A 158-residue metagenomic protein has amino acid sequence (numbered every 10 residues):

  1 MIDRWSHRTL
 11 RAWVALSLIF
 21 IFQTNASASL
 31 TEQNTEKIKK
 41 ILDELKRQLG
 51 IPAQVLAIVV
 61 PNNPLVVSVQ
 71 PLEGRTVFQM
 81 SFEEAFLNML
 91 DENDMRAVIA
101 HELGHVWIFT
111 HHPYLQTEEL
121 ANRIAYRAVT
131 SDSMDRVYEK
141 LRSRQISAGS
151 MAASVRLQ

Functional and structural regions predicted by a protein language model:
I2-W13: Bacterial N-terminal signal peptides that target proteins for export
W13-Q23: Bacterial N-terminal signal peptides
L16, L157-Q158: Pan-zinc metallopeptidase signature
A28-Q33, A85-F86, I108-H112: Second-shell loop/turn segments in exported
S29-E73: Auxiliary, metal-adjacent structural segments of Zn-dependent hydrolase domains
Q33-L45, L49, Y114-L157: Short helix/loop segments within enzyme catalytic domains that coordinate or immediately flank catalytic cofactors
N62-D91, L103-V106: Active-site scaffold of zinc-dependent metalloenzymes
A97-T110, N122: Active-site recognition of the HExxH zinc-binding catalytic motif
